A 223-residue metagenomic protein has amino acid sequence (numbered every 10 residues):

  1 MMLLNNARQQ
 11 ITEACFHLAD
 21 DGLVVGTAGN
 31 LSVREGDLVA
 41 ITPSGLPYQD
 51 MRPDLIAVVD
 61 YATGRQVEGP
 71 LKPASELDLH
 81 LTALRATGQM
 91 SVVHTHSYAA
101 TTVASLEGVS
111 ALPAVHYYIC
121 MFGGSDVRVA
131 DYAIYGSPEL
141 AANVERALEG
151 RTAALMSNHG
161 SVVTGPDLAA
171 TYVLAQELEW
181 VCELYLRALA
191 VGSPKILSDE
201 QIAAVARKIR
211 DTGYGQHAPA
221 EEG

Functional and structural regions predicted by a protein language model:
M1-G223: Glycine-rich flexible loops
